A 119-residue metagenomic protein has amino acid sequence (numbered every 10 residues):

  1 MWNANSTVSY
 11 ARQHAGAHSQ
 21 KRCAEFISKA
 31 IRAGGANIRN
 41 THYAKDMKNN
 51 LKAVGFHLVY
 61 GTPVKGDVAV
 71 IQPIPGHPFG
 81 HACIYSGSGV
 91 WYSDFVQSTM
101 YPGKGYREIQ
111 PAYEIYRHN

Functional and structural regions predicted by a protein language model:
W2-K65: Secreted/periplasmic proteins that engage bacterial cell-wall peptidoglycan
R39-Y106: ...with weaker cross-activation on analogous glycine-rich loops/strands in unrelated enzymes
P111-N119: Low-complexity, Gly/Ser/Thr/Pro-rich intrinsically disordered linker/tail segments
